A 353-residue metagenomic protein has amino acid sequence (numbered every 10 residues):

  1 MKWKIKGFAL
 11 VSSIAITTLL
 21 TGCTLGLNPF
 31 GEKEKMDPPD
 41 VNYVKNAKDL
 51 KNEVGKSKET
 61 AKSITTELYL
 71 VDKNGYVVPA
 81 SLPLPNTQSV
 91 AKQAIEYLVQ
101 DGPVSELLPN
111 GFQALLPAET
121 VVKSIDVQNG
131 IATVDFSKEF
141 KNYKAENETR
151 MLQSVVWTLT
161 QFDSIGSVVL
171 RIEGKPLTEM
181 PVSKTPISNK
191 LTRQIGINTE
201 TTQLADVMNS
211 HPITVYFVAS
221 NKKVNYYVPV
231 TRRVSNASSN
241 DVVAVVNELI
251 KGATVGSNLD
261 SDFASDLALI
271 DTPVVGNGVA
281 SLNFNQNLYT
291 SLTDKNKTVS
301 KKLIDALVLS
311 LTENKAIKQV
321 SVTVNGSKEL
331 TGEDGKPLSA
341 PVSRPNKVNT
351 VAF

Functional and structural regions predicted by a protein language model:
K2-F353: Bimodal "functional hotspot" detector
